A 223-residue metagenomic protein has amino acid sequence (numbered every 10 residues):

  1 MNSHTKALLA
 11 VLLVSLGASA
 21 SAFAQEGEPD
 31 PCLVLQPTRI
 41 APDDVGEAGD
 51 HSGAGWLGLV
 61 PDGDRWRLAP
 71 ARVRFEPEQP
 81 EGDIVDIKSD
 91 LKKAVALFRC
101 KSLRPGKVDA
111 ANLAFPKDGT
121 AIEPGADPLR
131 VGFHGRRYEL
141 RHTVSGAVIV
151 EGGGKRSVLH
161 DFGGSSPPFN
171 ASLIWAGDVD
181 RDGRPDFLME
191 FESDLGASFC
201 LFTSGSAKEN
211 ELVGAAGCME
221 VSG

Functional and structural regions predicted by a protein language model:
M1-L9: Bacterial N-terminal signal peptides that target proteins for export
L9-A18: Bacterial N-terminal signal peptides
A24-G177, E190-G223: Beta-propeller-forming repeat regions
R181-F191: Acidic/hydrophobic-patterned starts of short beta strands in beta-sheet-rich repeat architectures
